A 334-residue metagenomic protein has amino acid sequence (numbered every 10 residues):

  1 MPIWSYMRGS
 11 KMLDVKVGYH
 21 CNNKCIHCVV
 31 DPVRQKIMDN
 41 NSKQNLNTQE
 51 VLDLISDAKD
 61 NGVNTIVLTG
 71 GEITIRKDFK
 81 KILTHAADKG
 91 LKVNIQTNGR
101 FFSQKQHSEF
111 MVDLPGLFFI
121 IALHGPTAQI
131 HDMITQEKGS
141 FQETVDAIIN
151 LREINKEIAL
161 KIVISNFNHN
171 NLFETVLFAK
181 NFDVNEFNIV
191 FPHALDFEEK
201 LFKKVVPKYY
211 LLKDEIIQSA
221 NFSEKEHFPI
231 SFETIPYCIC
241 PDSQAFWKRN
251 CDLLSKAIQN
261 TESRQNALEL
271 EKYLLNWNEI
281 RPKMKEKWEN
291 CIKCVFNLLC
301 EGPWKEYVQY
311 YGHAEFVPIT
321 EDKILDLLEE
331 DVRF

Functional and structural regions predicted by a protein language model:
M1-D14, D60, N266-R281, V332-F334: N-terminal [4Fe-4S]-dependent radical SAM core
Y6-T48: Canonical Radical SAM [4Fe-4S] cluster-binding loop centered on the CxxxCxxC motif and its immediate flanking residues
H20-P32, K287-K305: Local cysteine-cluster metal-coordination motifs and their immediate loop/turn environment, predominantly Fe-S cluster
Q35-D39, T127-I134, D196-F202: A short acidic, helix-capping loop that chelates divalent metal ions and anchors anionic groups
S42-N47, Y307-T320: Short cysteine/histidine-rich metal-coordination sites, predominantly Zn2+-binding motifs
T48-V67, R76-P192: Radical SAM/AdoMet-radical enzyme domain recognition
D53-G71, F316-F334: Short Fe-S-cluster ligation motifs
E137-Q142, D146-E279, K283: Radical SAM enzyme [4Fe-4S]-AdoMet core and its adjacent flexible, acidic and glycine-rich loops/tails across
